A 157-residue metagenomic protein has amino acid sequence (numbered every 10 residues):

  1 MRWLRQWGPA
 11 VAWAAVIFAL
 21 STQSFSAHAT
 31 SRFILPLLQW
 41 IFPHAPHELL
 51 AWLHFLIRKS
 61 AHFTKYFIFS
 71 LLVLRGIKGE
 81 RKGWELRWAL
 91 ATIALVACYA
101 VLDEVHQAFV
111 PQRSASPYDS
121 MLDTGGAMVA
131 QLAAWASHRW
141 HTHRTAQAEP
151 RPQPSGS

Functional and structural regions predicted by a protein language model:
M1-A108, P117, T124, M128-S157: Bulky hydrophobic segments
S114: Sequence-specific DNA-binding recognition helix
